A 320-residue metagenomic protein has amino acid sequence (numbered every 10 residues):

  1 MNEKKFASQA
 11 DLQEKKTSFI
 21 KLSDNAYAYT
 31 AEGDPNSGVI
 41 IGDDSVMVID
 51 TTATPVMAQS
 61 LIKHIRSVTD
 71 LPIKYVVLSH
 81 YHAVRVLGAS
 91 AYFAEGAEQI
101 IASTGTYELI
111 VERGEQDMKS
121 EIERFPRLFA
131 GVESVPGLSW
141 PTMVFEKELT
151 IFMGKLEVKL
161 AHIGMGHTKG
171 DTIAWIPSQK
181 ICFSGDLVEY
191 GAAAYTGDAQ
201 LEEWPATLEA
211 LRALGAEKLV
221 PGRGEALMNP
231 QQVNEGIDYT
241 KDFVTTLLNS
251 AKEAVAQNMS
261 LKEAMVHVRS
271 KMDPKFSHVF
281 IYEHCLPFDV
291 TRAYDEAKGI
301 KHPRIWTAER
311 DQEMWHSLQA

Functional and structural regions predicted by a protein language model:
E3, Q257-A320: C-terminal regulatory/interaction regions
S18-H64, T172-G185: Conserved beta-strand hairpin/beta-sheet module of binuclear metal-dependent hydrolase folds, prominently
N25, I40, D50, I65 (+10 more regions): Divalent metal-coordination and catalytic microenvironments
I49-T51, K74-H82, I101-T104, I163 (+2 more regions): Active-site neighborhood of phospho(di)ester-bond hydrolases with catalytic His/Asp-centered motifs
V56, Y81-V86, Y107-V111, T168-D171 (+2 more regions): Active-site environment of divalent metal-dependent phosphoester hydrolases
K63-M143, T150, K169: Active-site HxH/HxHxD metal-binding segment of metal-dependent hydrolases
V144-I176: Core dinuclear metal-dependent hydrolase active-site scaffold
W175, E203-E263, H267: Divalent-metal (often Zn2+) His-rich catalytic cores of metallo-beta-lactamase-fold enzymes
